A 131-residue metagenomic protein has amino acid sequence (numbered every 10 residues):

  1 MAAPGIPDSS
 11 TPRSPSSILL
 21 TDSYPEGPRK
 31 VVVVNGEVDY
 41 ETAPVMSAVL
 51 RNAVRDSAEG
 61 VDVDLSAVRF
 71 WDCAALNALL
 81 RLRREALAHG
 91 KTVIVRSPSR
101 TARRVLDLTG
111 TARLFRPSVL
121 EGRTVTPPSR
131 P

Functional and structural regions predicted by a protein language model:
M1-F70, L80-P131: STAS-like cytosolic regulatory interaction modules
